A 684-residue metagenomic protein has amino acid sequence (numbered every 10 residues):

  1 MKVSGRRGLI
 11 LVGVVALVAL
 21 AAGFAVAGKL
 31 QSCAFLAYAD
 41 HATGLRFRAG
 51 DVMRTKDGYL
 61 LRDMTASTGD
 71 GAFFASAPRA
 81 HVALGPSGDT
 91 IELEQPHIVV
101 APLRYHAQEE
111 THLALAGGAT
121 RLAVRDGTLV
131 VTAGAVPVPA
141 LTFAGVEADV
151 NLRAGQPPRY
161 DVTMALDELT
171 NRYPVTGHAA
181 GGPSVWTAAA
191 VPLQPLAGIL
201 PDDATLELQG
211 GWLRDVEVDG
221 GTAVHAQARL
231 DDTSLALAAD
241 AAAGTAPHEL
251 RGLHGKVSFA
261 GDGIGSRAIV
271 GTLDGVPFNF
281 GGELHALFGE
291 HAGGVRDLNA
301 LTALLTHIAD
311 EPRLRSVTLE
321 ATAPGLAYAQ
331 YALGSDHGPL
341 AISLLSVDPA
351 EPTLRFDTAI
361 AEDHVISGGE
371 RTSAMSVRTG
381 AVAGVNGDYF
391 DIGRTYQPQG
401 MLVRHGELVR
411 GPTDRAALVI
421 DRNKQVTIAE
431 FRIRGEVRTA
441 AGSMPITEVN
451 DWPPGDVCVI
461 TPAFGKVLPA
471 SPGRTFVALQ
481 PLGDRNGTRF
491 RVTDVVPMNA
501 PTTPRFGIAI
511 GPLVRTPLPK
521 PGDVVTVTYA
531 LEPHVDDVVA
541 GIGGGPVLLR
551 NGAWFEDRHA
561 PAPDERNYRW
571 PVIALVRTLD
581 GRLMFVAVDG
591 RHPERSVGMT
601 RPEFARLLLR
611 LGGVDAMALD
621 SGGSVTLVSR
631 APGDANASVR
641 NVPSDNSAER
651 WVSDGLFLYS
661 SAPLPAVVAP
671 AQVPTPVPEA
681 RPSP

Functional and structural regions predicted by a protein language model:
M1-L20: N-terminal Sec-pathway targeting helices
L20-A107: Terminal hydrophobic membrane-targeting helix
H41, R46, S76, A116 (+10 more regions): Residues that act as N-cap/strand-start positions at coil-to-secondary-structure junctions
L45-M53, A80, I91-V136, V146-D149 (+4 more regions): Extended amphipathic, helix-rich lipid-handling scaffolds
S67-T68, P137-V138, E168, T272-D274 (+4 more regions): Short, surface-exposed beta-strand-loop junctions and turns on beta-sheet-rich folds
A72, V100-Y105, T142-F143, L169-T176 (+7 more regions): A short, polar/proline- and glycine-enriched secondary-structure boundary/capping micro-motif
S76-R79, G85, V146-A148, S367-R371: Short alpha-helical segments and helix-capping/turn motifs at coil-helix boundaries
D297-P684: Gly/Ser/Thr/Pro-rich low-complexity, intrinsically disordered segments
